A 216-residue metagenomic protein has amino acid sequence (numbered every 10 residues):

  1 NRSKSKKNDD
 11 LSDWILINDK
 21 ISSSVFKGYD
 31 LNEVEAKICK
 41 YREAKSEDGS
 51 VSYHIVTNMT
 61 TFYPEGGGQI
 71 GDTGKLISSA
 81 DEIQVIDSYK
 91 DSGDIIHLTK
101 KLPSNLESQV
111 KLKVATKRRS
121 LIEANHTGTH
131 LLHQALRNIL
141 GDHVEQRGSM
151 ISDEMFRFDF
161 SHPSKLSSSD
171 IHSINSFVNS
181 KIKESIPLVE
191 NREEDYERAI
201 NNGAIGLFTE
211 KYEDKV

Functional and structural regions predicted by a protein language model:
N1-V216: A glycine- and charged-residue-rich anion-binding loop/surface
